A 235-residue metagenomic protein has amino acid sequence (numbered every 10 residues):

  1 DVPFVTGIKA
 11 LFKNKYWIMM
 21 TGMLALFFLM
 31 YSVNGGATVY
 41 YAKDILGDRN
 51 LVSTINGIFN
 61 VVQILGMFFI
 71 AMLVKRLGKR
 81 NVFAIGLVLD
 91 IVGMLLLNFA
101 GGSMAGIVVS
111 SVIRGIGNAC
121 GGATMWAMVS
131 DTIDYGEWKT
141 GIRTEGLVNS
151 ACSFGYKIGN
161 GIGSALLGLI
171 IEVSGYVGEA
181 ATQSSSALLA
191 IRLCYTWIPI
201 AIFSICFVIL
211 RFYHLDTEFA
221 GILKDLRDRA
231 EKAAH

Functional and structural regions predicted by a protein language model:
D1-H235: Membrane-embedded alpha-helical bundles of multi-pass transporters/translocases, especially carrier/permease families
